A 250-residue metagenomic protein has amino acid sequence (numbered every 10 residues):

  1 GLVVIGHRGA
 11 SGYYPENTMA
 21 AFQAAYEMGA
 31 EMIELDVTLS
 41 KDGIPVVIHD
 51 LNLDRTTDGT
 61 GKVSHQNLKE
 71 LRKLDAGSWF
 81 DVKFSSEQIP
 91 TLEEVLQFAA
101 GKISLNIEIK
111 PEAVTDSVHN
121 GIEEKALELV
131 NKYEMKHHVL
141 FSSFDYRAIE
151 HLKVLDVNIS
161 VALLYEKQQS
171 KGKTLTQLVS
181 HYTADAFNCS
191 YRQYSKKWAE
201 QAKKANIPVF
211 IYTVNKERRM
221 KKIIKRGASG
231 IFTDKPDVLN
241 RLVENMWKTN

Functional and structural regions predicted by a protein language model:
G1-N250: Phosphate-group recognition and catalysis centered on beta-loop-alpha active-site segments
